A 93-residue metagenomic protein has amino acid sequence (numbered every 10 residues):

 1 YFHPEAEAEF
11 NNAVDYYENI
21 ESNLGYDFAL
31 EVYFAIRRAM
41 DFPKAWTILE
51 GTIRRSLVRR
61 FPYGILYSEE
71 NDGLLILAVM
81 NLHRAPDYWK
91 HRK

Functional and structural regions predicted by a protein language model:
Y1-A29: Arg/Lys-rich, positively charged N-terminal/basic patches that mediate binding to nucleic acids
E7, F61, L82: ATP/adenylate-binding site constellation spanning eukaryotic-like Ser/Thr protein kinases, ABC-transporter
F10, V14, V32, I36 (+1 more regions): Short amphipathic alpha-helical/adjacent loop interface patches that line ligand and macromolecule-binding sites
N12, Y16-N19, R38-F42, E69: Conserved amphipathic alpha-helical interaction elements at protein-protein interfaces in regulatory, energy-coupling
N19, G25-D27, T47, T52 (+2 more regions): Solvent-exposed interaction patches of small proteins and small membrane subunits
F34-R59, P86: A short, surface-exposed loop/turn module that caps and links secondary-structure elements
G64, S68-K93: Enriched for short, Lys/Arg-rich terminal
